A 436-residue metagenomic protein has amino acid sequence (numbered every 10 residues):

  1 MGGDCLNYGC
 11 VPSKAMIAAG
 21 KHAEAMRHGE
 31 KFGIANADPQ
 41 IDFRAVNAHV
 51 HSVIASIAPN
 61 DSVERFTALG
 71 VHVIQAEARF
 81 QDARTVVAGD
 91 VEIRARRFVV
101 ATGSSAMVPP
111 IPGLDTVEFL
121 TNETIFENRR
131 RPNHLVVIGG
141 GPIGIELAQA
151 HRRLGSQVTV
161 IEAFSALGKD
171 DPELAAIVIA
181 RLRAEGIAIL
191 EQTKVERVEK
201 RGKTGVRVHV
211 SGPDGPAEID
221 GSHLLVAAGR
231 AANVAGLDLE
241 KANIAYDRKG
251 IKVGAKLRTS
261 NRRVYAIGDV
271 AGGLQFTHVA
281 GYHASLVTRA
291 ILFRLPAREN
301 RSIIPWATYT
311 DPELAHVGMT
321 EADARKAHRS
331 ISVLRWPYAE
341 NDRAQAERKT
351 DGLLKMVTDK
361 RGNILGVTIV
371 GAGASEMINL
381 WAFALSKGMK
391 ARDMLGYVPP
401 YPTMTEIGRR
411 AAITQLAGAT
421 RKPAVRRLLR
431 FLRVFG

Functional and structural regions predicted by a protein language model:
M1-R131, F164-G168, E173-A184, L190 (+6 more regions): Glycine-rich flavin
V11, A15-A25, A297, Y309-T320 (+1 more regions): Flexible, glycine-rich terminal cap/loop adjacent to redox cofactors in electron-transfer oxidoreductases
A88-R97, D214-H223, S260-N261: Core beta-strand elements of the Rossmann-like FAD/NAD(P) dinucleotide-binding domain in flavoenzyme oxidoreductases
G103-S104, G212, L225, G229-R230: Short glycine-/small-residue-rich Rossmann-like dinucleotide-binding loops
A106, N243, K249-R263, T320-E321 (+2 more regions): FAD-binding beta-loop-beta segment adjacent to the flavin cofactor pocket
D115-R131, E218-L295, L380-A382, L395: FAD-site-proximal beta/loop scaffold in flavoenzymes
R129-D170, F276: Rossmann-like NAD(P)H-binding beta-loop-alpha module
